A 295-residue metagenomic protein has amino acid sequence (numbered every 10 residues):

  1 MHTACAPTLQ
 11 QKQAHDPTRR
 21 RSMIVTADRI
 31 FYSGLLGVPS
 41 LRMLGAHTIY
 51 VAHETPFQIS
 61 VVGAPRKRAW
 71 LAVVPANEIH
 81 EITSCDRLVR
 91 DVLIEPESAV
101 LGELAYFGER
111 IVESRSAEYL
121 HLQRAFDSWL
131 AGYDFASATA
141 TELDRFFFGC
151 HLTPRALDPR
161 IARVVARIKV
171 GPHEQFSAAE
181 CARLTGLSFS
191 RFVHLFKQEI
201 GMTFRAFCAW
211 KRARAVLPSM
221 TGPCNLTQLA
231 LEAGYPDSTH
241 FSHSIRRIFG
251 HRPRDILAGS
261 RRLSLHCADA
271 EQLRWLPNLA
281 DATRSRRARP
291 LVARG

Functional and structural regions predicted by a protein language model:
M1-S22, D127-S128, N278-L279, T283-R294: A short, N-terminal "cap"/entry segment at the start of jelly-roll beta-barrel domains of the cupin/DSBH fold
D16-I111: N-terminal regulatory/effector-sensing and dimerization cores that precede helix-turn-helix DNA-binding domains
F31-G34, D144-T153, V193-I200: Short, Lys/Arg-enriched N-terminal segment that forms or immediately precedes the first helix of a structured domain
L104-Y133: Aromatic/histidine-rich interaction motifs
S116-Q123, F147-F176, A182-T185, A206-C224: A short, Lys/Arg-enriched amphipathic alpha-helix from helix-turn-helix/homeodomain DNA-binding modules
Q175, A179, Q198-P236, G259-G295: Terminal helix-turn-helix DNA-binding modules in bacterial transcription factors
S188-F189, P236-D237: Short coil turns linking two alpha-helices in DNA-binding domains
F192, F196, H240-F241, I245: Short hydrophobic/aromatic patch on the recognition helix
